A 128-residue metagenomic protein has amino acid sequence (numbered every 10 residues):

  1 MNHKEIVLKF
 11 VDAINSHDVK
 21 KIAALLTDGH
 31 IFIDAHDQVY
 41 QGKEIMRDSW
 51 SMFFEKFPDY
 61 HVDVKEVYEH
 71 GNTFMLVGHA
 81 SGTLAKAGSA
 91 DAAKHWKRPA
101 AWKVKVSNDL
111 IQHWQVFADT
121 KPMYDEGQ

Functional and structural regions predicted by a protein language model:
N2-E5, V11-S16, I33, R47-Q128: A beta-strand edge to alpha-helix "cap/lid" segment located at domain peripheries
S16-G29, I33: Short, well-ordered alpha-helical segments enriched in acidic and aromatic residues
H36-D37: Short histidine/acidic/glycine/proline-rich micro-motifs that form metal- and phosphate-coordinating active-site loops
